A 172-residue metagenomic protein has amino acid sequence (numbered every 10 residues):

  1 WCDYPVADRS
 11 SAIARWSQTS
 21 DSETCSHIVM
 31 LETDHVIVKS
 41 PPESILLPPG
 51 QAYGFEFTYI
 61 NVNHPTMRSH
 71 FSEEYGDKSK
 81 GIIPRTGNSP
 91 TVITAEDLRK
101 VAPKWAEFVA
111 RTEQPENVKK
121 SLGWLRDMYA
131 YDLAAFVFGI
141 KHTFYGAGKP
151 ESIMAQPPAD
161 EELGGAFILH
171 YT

Functional and structural regions predicted by a protein language model:
W1, I28-M30, A52, H142 (+1 more regions): Conserved beta-strand scaffold positions in the cores of enzyme catalytic domains, especially in NTP/NDP-utilizing
W1-C2, V118: A short glycine/serine-rich beta->alpha loop
C2-S10, D97, G123-W124: Phosphate/oxyanion-binding active-site loops and adjacent basic polyanion-contact surfaces
Y4, T19-S22, H27-V29, S44-L46 (+3 more regions): A general structural signal for short secondary-structure junctions and capping/turn motifs
A7-V62: GT-A fold catalytic core of metal-dependent nucleotide-sugar glycosyltransferases, centered on the diacidic
K39-E43, T66-M67, V101-K104: A short secondary-structure junction signal
I60-G76: E2/UBC-UEV (E2-variant) core
G76-T172: Catalytic core and acceptor-binding pocket of nucleotide-sugar-dependent glycosyltransferases
